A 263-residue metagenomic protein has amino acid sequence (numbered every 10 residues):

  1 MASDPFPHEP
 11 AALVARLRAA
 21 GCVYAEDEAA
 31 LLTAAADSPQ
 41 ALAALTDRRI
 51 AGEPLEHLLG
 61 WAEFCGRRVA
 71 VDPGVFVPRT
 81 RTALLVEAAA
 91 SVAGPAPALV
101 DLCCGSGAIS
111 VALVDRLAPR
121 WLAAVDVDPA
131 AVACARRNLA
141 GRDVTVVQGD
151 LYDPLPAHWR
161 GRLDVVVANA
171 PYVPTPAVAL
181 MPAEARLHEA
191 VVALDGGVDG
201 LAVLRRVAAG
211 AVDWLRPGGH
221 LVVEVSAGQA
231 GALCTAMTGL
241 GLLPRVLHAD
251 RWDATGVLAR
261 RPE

Functional and structural regions predicted by a protein language model:
M1-A43: A short N-terminal interaction module
P10, A29, L42-A43, G52-L55 (+9 more regions): A general structural signal for well-ordered alpha-helical segments in protein cores
E26-S91: Conserved AdoMet
L32, G52, T82, I109 (+6 more regions): Residue-level signal for inorganic ion chemistry
R81-L180, G228: Conserved SAM/SAH cofactor-binding pocket of Class I
A89, L113, A185, V207 (+1 more regions): Class I S-adenosylmethionine-dependent transferase superfamily signal
A170-V203: Mobile active-site "lid"/loop adjacent to the S-adenosyl-L-methionine
V198-A259: Conserved Class I SAM-dependent methyltransferase catalytic core
